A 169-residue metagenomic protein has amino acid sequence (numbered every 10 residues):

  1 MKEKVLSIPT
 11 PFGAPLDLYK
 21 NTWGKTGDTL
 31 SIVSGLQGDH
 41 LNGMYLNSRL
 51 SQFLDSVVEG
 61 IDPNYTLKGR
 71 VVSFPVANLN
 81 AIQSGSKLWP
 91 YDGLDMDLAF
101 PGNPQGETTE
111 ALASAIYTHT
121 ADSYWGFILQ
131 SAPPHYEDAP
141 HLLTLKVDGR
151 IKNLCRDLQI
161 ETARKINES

Functional and structural regions predicted by a protein language model:
M1-S169: Structured catalytic-domain cores with a bias toward divalent-metal coordination
